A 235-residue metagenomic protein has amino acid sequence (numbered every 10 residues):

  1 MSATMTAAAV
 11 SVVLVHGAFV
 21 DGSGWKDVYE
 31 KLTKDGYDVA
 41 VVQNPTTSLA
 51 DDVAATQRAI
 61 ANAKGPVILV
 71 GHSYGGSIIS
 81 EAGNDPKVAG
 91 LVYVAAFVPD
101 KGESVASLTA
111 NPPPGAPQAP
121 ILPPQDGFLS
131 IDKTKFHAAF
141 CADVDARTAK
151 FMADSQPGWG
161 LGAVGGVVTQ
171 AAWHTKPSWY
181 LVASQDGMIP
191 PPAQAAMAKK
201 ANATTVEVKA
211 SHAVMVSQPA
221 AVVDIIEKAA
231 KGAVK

Functional and structural regions predicted by a protein language model:
M5-G65: Active-site catalytic motif of lipid deacylating hydrolases and related acyltransferases
V15-G17, H72-S73, A96, A183: Glycine-rich His-Gly loop
D52, G158-P219: Conserved serine/cysteine hydrolase catalytic core
V70-G75, I79: Gly/Ala-rich beta-loop-alpha elbow adjacent to hydrolase catalytic centers
K87-V88, V92-K133, G160-V167: Flexible "cap/lid" loop of the alpha/beta hydrolase fold
F128-A172: Conserved alpha/beta-hydrolase catalytic His-Asp/Glu region
V216-A230: Post-His helix in hydrolase/transferase enzymes
